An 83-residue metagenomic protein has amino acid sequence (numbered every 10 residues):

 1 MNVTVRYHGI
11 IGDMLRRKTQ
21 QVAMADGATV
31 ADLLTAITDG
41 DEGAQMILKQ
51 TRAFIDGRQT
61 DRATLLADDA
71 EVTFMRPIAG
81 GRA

Functional and structural regions predicted by a protein language model:
M1-A83: Ubiquitin-like/PB1-type beta-grasp interaction modules and other compact soluble beta-rich domains
